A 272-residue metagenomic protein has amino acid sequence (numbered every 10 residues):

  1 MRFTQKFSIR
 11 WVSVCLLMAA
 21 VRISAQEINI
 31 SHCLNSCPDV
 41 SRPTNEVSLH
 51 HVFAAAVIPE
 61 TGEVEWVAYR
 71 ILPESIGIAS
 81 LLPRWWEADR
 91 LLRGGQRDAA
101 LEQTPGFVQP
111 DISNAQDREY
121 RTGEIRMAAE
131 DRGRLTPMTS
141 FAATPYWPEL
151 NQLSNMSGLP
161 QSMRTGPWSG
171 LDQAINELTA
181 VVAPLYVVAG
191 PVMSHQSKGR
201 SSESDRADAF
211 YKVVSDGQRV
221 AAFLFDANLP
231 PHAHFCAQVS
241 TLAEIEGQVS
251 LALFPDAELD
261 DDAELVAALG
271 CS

Functional and structural regions predicted by a protein language model:
R2-V12: Bacterial N-terminal signal peptides that target proteins for export
S8, H50-V52, D208-F210: Short beta-strand-initiation
V12, V67, W86-E87, P148 (+1 more regions): Short linear interaction motif-like sites in intrinsically disordered regions of transcription factors
A20-V21: N-terminal signal peptide c-region/cleavage motif recognized by signal peptidases
S24-E65, R70-P73, D260-C271: N-terminal module-boundary/linker segments of secreted carbohydrate-active enzymes
H51-A129: Short, His- and charge-rich active-site/binding loops that engage polyanionic ligands
P105-S272: Domain-level detector of nuclease and nuclease-like folds in predominantly extracellular/periplasmic contexts
